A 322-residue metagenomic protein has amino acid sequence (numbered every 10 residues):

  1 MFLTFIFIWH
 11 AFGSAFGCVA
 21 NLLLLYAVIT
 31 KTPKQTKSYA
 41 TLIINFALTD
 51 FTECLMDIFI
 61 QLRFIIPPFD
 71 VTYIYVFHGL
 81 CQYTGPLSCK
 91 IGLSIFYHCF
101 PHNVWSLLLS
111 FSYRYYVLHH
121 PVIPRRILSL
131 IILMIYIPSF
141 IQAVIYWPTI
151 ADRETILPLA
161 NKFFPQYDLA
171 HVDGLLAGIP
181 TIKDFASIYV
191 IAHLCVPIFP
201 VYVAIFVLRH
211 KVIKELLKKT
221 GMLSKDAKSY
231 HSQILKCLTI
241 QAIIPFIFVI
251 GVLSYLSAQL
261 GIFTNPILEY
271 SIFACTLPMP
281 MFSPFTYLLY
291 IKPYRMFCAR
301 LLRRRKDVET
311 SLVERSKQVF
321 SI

Functional and structural regions predicted by a protein language model:
F2-K31, V203-V212: First transmembrane helix
L3-A15, E53-S106, T276, P280: Extracellular TM2-ECL1-early TM3 structural module of rhodopsin-like
W9-G13, S88-V104, I135-A160, Y167-L208: Extracellular-loop-to-transmembrane junctions of the mid-late helices
K31-S38, Y115-L128, F206-Q233, K292-I322: Intracellular signaling interfaces of 7-transmembrane GPCRs
T52-T72, Q142-N161, I244-I267, Y287-Y290: Helix-to-loop junction signature of class
S94-M134, I291: Class A GPCR helix-loop hinge within the 7TM core
F163-P197, K211-V249, Q318-I322: Intracellular effector-coupling site of seven-transmembrane GPCRs, centered on the ICL3-to-TM6 transition
Q241-L253, T264-S316: Seventh transmembrane helix
